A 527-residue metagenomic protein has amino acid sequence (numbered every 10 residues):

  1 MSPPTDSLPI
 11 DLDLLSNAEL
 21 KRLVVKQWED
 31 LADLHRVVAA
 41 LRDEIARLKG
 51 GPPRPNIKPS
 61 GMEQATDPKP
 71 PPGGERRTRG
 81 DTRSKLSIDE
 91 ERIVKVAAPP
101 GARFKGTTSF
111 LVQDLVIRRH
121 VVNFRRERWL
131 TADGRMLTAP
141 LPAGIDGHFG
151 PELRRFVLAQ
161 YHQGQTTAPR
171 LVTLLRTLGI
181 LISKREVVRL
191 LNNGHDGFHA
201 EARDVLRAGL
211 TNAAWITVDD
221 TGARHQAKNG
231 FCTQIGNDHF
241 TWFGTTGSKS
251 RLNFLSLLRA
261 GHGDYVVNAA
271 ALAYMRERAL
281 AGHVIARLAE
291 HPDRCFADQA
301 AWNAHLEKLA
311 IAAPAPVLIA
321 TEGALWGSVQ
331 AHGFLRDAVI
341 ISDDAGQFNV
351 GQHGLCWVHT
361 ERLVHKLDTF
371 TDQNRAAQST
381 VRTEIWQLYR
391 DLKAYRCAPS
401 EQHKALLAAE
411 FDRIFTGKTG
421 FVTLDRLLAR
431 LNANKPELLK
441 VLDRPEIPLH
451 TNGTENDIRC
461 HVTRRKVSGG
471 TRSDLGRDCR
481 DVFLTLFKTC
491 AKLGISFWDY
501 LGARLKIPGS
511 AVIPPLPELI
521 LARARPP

Functional and structural regions predicted by a protein language model:
M1-H148, V218, Y265-A320: Short, flexible loop/hinge motifs at secondary-structure junctions
S2, A39, R126-L130, R135-P527: Catalytic center-proximal scaffold of phosphoryl-transfer enzymes
